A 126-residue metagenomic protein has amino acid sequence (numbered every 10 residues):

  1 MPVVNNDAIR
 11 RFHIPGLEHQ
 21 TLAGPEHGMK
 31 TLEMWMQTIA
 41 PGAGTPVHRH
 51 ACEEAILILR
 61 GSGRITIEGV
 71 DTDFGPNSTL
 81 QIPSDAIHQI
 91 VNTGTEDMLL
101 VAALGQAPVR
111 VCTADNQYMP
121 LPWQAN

Functional and structural regions predicted by a protein language model:
M1-T31, D115-N126: A short, N-terminal "cap"/entry segment at the start of jelly-roll beta-barrel domains of the cupin/DSBH fold
H19-Q20, M34-H50, S84: Conserved short histidine dyad/triad with adjacent acidic residue
H27-K30, A40-A43, S62-R64, D71 (+1 more regions): Short, charged/polar surface micro-motifs in flexible loops or helix N-caps
M34-M36, Q81, E96-T113: A short hydrophobic beta-strand segment most commonly corresponding to one strand of the jelly-roll/cupin
M36-A40, R49-I65, A103: Short, conserved beta-strand element in jelly-roll/cupin
A43, A51-C52, V70, A86-I87 (+1 more regions): A generic "binding-loop/recognition-motif" signal
G69-D85: Short acidic-glycine-tyrosine-enriched beta hairpin
N92-T93: Asparagine-centered strand-capping/turn motif at beta-strand->loop junctions
